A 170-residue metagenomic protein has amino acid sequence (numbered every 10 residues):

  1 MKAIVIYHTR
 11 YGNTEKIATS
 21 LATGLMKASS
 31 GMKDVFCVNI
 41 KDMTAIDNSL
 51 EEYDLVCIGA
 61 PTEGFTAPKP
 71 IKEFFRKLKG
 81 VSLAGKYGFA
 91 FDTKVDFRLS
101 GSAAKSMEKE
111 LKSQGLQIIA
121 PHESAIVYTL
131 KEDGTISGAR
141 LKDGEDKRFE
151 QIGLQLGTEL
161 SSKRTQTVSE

Functional and structural regions predicted by a protein language model:
A3, N13-K16, S20, G24-V38 (+2 more regions): FMN-binding flavodoxin-like domain, especially the glycine-rich phosphate-binding loop
Y7-Y11: Aromatic-flanked redox-active Cys/Sec active sites in thiol-based oxidoreductases, especially the WC-centered
D42: Hydrophobic, well-structured mid-protein blocks that either form specific transmembrane helices
